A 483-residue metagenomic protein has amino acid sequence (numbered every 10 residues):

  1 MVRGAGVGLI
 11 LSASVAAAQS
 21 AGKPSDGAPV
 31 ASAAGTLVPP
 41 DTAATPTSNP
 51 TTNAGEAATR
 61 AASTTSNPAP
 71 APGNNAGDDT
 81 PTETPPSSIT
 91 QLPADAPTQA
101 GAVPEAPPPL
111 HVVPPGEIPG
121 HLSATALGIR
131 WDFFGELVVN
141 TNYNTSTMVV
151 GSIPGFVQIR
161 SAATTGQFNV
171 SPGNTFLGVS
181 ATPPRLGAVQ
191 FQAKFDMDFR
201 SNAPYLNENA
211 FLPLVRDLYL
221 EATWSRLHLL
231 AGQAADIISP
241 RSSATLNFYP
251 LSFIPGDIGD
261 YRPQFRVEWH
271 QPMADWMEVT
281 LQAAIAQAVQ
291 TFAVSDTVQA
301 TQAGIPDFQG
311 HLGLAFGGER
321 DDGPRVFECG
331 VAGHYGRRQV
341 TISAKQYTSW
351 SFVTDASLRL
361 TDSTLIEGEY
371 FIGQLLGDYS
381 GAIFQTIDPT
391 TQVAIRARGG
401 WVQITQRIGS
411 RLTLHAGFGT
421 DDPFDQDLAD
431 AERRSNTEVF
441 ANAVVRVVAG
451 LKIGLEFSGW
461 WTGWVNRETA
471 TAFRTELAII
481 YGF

Functional and structural regions predicted by a protein language model:
R3-S14: Bacterial N-terminal signal peptides
A17-V150: N-terminal periplasmic/intermembrane-space "pro-region" immediately following the signal or transit peptide
P119-I153, I159-T291, G304-Q309, G313-G317 (+4 more regions): Outer membrane beta-barrel
N142-N144, P184, F199-P204, A234-P240 (+8 more regions): Sequence/structural signature of outer-membrane beta-barrel proteins
G166-N169, N207-L212, S252-G259, V298-P306 (+5 more regions): Replace "Gram-negative outer membrane beta-barrel proteins" with "bacterial and organellar outer membrane beta-barrel
G310-L428, E432-R433: Detector for outer-membrane/organellar transmembrane beta-barrel domains, recognizing the amphipathic beta-strand
V445, A470-F483: Outer-membrane beta-barrel "beta-signal"
